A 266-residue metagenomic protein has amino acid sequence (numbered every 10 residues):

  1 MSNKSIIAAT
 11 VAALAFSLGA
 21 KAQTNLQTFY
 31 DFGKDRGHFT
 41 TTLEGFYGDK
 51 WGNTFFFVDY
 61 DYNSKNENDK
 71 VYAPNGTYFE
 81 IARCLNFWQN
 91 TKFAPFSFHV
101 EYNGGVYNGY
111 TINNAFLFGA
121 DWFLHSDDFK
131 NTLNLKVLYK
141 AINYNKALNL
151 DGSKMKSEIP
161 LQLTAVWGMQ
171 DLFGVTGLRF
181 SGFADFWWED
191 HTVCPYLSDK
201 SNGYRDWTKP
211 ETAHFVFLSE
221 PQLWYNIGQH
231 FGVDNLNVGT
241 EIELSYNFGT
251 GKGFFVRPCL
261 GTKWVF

Functional and structural regions predicted by a protein language model:
M1-Q23: Cleavable N-terminal export/targeting peptides
K21-Q23, W51-F55, N86-S97, L124-N134 (+2 more regions): Short loop/turn motifs that connect adjacent beta-strands in outer-membrane beta-barrel proteins
N25-F29, G33, H38-T91, S97-G105: Transmembrane beta-barrel domains of Gram-negative outer membranes and organellar outer membranes
T28-K34, D49, Y60-S64, V100-V106 (+6 more regions): Transmembrane beta-strands of outer-membrane beta-barrel pores
G37-T41, A73-F79, Y110-F118, M155-L163 (+2 more regions): Residues that define the transmembrane beta-barrel architecture of outer-membrane proteins
L43-Y47, I81-F87, F118-L124, V137 (+4 more regions): Residues on the lipid-exposed face of transmembrane beta-strands in outer-membrane beta-barrel proteins
E67-V71, G109-I112, N145-D151, T192-G203 (+1 more regions): Outer-membrane beta-barrel translocator domains and adjoining extracellular loop/strand segments of Gram-negative
K140-L236, W264-F266: Outer-membrane beta-barrel transmembrane domain signature
